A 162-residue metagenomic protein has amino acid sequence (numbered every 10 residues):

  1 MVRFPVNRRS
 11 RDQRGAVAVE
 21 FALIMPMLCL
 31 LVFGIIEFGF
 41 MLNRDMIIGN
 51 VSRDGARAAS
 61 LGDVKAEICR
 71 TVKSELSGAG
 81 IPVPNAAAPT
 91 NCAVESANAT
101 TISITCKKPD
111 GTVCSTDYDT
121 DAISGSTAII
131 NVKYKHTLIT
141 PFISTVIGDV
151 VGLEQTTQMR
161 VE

Functional and structural regions predicted by a protein language model:
V2-R3, N50-E162: Short, conserved structural patches
V2-S77: Alpha-helical assembly-interface signal, strongest on the long, hydrophobic N-terminal helix that forms
